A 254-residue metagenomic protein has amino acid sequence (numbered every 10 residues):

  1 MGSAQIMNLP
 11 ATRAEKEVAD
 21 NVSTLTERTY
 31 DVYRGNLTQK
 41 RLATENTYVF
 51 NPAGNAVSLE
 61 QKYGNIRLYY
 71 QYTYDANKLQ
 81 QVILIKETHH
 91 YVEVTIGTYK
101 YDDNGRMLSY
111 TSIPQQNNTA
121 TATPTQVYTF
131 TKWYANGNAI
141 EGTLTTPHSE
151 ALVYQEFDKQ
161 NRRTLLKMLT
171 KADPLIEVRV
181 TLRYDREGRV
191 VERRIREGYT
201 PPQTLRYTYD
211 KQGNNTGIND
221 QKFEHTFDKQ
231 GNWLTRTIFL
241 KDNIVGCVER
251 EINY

Functional and structural regions predicted by a protein language model:
G2-Y254: Buried hydrophobic residues that stabilize the cores of well-folded domains
